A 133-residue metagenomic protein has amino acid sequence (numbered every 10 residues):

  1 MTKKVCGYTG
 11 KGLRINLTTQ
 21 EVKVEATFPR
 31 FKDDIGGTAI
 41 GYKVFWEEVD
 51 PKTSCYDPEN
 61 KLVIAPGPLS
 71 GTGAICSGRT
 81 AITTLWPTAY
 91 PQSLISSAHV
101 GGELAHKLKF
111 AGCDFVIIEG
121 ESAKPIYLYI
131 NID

Functional and structural regions predicted by a protein language model:
M1-D133: Acidic carboxylate diad motif detector
